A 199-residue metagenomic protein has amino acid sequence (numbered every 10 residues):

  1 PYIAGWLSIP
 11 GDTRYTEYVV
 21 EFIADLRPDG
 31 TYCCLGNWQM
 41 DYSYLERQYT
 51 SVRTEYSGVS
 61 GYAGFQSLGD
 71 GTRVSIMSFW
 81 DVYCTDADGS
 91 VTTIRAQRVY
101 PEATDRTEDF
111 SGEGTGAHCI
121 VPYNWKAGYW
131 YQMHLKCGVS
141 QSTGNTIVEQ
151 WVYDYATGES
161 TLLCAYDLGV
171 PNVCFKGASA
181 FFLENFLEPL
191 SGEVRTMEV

Functional and structural regions predicted by a protein language model:
P1-D105, I120: Secretory/extracellular carbohydrate-interaction modules and structurally similar beta-sandwich "look-alikes"
T13-E17, H118, K126-G128, T143: Short, surface-exposed loop/turn motifs at beta-strand boundaries within globular domains
L26, D81-T85, V139, A156 (+1 more regions): Short loop/turn segments at secondary-structure transitions that flank enzyme active sites
R95, A156, T161-G169: N-terminal secretory-pathway/extracellular module detecting exported/lumenal segments and adjacent signal-anchor/first
D109-I120: Short acidic (Asp/Glu) patches
W125-L162: Carbohydrate-binding surfaces in secreted/extracellular proteins
L163, D167-E193: Flexible glycan-contacting loops in extracellular carbohydrate-active proteins
M197-V199: Short, intrinsically disordered, charge-balanced linker/junction segments flanking boundaries in proteins
